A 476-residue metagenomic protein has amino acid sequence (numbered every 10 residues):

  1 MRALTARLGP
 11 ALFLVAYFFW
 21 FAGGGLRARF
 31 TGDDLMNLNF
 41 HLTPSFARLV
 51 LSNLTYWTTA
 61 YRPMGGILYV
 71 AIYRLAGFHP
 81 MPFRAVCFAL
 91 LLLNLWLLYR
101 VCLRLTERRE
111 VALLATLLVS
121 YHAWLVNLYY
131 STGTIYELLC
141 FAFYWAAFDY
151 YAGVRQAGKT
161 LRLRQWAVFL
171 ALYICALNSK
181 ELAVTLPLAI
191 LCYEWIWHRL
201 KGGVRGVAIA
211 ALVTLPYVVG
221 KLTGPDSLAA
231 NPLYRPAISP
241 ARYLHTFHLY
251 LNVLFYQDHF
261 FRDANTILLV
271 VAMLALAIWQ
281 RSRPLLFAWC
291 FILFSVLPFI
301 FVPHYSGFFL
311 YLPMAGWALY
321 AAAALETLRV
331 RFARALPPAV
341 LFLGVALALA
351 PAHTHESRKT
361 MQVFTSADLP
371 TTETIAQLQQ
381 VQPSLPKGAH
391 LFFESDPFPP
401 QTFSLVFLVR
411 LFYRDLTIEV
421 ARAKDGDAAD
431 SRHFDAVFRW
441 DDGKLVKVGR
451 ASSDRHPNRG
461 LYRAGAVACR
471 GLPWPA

Functional and structural regions predicted by a protein language model:
M1-W474: Polytopic membrane enzymes that build or remodel cell-surface glycoconjugates and lipids
